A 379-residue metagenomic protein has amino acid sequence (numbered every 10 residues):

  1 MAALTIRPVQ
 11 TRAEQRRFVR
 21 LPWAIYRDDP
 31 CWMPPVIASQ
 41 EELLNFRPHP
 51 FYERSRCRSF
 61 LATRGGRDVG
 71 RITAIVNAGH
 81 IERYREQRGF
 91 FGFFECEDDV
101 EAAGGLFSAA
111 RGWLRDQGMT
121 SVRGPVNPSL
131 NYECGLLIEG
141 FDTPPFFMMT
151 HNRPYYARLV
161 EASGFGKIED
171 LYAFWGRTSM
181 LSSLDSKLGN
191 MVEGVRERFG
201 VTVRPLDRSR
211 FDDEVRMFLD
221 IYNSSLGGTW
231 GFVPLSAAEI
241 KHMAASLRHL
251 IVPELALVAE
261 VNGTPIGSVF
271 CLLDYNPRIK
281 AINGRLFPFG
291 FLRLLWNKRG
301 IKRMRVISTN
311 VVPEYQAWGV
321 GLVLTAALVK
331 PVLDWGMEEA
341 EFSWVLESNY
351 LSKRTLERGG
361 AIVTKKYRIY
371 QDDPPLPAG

Functional and structural regions predicted by a protein language model:
A2, R67, R115-Q117, L250-P253 (+5 more regions): Secondary-structure transition/capping motifs at alpha-helix termini and the adjoining loop/turn into the next element
L4, T150-G231: Acyltransferase donor/substrate-recognition loop-hinge adjacent to the catalytic core
R12-Q15, R20, P34-A38, E42-F46 (+13 more regions): Catalytic cores of nucleotide-enabled group-transfer and carboxylate-activating enzymes in metabolic and assembly-line
P22-R64, I72-E82, P205, S209-T309: A conserved beta-strand-loop-helix scaffold within acyl/acetyltransferase catalytic domains
S59, R71-T73, R88, R111-W113 (+8 more regions): Beta-sheet entry/capping signal
A78-I81, L130-Y132, L181-S182, K241-H242 (+5 more regions): Flexible loop/turn segments at secondary-structure boundaries
I81-G164, V233, I282-G359: Acyl-donor binding region in acyl/amide transferases
P234, E260-V261, V269-Y275, I307-P313 (+5 more regions): Active-site proximal loops enriched in glycine and acidic residues that flank catalytic Cys/His/Asp and coordinate
